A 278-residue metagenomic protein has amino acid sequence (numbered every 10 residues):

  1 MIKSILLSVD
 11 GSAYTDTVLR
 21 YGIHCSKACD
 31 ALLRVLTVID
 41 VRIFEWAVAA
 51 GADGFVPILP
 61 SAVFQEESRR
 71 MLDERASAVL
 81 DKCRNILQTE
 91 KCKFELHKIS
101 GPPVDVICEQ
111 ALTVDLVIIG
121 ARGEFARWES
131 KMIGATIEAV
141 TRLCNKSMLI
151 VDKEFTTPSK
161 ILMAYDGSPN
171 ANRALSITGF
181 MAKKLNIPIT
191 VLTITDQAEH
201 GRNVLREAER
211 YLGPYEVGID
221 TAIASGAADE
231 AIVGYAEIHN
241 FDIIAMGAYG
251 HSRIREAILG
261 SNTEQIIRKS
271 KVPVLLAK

Functional and structural regions predicted by a protein language model:
M1-A62, E90, L143, T156-I223 (+1 more regions): Small/aliphatic-rich secondary-structure junction motif
S12, S100-P103, S168, G226-A228: Short beta->alpha connector loops
T15-K27, L96, P102-E154, Y235-K278: Gly/Ser-rich helix-loop-strand patches that form or flank binding pockets for ribonucleotide-derived cofactors
I43, V104-V106, W128, P158 (+3 more regions): Generic structural signal for helix capping and beta-alpha/helix-loop junctions
P60-M71: Short glycine/proline- and acidic residue-enriched helix-loop micro-motifs that form flexible lids or anion-recognition
R69, D73-D81, L175, R202-R206: Short, surface-exposed alpha-helical segments at coil->helix boundaries
V79-F94, Y215: A structural motif corresponding to the C-terminal end of an alpha-helix and its immediate exit/capping segment
E209, A227-E237: A short, acidic, amphipathic alpha-helical segment used as a generic capping/interface helix at domain edges
